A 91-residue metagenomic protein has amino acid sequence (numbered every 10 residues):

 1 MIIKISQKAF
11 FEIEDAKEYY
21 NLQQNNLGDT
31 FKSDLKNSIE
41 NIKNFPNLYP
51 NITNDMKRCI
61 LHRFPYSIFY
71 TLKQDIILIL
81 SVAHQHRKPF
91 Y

Functional and structural regions predicted by a protein language model:
I2-M56, I76: Basic, Lys/Arg-enriched alpha-helical interface segments
Q7, R63, S81: Pocket-edge structural micro-motifs
P46, P65-Y66: Short, proline-centered helix/strand-breaking motifs
N54, R63-P65: Short connector loops at helix/strand junctions that flank enzyme active sites, especially segments positioning acidic
R58-I60: A beta-hairpin/wing motif
S67, T71-Y91: Enriched for short, Lys/Arg-rich terminal
